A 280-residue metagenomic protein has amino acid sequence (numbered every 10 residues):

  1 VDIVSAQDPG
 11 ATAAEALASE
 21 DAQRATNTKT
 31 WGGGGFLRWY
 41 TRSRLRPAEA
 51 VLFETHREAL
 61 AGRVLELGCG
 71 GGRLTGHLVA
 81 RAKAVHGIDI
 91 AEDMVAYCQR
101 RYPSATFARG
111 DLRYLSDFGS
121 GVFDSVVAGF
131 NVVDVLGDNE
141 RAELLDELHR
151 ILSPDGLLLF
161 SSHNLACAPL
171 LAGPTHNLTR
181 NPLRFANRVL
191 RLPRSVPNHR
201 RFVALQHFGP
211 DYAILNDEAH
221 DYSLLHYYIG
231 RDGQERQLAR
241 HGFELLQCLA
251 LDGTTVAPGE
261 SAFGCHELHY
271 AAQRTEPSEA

Functional and structural regions predicted by a protein language model:
D2-A61: Conserved class I S-adenosyl-L-methionine
G68-G70: Class I SAM-dependent methyltransferase "Motif I" SAM/SAH-binding loop
R73-Y114: Class I SAM-dependent methyltransferase SAM/SAH-binding core
S116-V126: A short acidic, Gly/Pro-enriched loop at the edge of an enzyme's catalytic core that lines a small-molecule cofactor
S125-N139: A short SAM/SAH-binding and catalytic strip from SAM-dependent methyltransferases
A142-P154: A short glycine-rich, Lys/Arg-flanked "PGG" loop and its adjoining helix->strand segment in the class I
S161, L165-Q237: SAM-dependent methyltransferase
P258-A280: Core SAM-dependent methyltransferase catalytic element
